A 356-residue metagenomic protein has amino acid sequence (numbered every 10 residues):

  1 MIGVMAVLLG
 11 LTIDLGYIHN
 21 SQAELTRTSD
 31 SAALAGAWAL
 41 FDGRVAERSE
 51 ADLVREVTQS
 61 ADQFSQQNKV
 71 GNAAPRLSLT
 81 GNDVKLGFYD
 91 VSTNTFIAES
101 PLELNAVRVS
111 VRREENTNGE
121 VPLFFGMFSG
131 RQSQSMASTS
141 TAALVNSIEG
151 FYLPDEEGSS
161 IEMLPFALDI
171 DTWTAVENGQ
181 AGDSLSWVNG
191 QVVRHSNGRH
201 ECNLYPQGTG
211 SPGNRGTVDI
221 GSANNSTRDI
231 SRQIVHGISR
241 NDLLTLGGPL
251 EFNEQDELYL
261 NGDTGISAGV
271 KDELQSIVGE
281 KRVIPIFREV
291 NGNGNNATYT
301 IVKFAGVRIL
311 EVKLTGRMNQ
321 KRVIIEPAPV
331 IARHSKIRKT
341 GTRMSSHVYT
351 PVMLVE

Functional and structural regions predicted by a protein language model:
M1-Q63: Alpha-helical assembly-interface signal, strongest on the long, hydrophobic N-terminal helix that forms
A35, A39, Q67-G71, R112 (+1 more regions): Conserved, well-folded catalytic cores of nucleic-acid-processing and energy-transducing macromolecular machines
G43-S49, V70-G81: Surface-exposed patches in mature extracellular/periplasmic domains of secreted proteins
A46-R55, Q59-Q63, S78, D90-R108 (+1 more regions): N-linked glycosylation sequons
K85: Glycine-rich cofactor/substrate-binding loops
